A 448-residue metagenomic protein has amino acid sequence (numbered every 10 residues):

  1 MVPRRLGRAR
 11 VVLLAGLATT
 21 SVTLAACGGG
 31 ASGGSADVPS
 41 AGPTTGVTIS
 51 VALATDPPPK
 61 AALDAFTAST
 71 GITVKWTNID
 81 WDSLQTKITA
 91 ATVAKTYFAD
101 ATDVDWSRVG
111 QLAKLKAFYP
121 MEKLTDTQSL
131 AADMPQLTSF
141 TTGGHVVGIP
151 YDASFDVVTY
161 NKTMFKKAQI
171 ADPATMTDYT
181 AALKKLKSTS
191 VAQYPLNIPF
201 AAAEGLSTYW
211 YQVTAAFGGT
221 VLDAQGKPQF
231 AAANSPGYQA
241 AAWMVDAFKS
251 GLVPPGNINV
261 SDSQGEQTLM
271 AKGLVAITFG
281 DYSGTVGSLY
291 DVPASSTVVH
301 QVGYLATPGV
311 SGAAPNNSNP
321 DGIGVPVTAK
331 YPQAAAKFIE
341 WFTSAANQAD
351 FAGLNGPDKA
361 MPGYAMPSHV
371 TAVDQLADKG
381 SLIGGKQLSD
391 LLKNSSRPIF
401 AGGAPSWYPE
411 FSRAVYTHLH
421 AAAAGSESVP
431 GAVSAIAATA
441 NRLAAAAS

Functional and structural regions predicted by a protein language model:
M1-T48, S434, A438-S448: Short, low-complexity disordered leader/linker segments with a strong preference for bacterial N-terminal type II
G42, E122-D133, P199-F200, G219-Q239 (+3 more regions): Short, solvent-exposed loop/beta-turn-alpha elements that line the ligand-binding surface or hinge of extracytoplasmic
A65-D133, T163-A174, T268-I277, A294-S296 (+1 more regions): Extracytoplasmic "Venus flytrap"/periplasmic binding protein-like
D105-F155, Y209, V299-P308: Hinge/lid segment of periplasmic solute-binding proteins
V147-Y151, D156, T180-P236, V275: Extracytoplasmic/periplasmic solute-binding protein
L183-K185, K227-I258: Glycine-centered hinge/linker elements that transmit conformational signals in sensory and ligand-binding systems
A242-Y331, K337: Extracytoplasmic/periplasmic substrate-binding proteins
G380-I436: C-terminal capping/gating helix-and-loop segments adjacent to ligand/active sites or protein-protein/ligand interfaces
